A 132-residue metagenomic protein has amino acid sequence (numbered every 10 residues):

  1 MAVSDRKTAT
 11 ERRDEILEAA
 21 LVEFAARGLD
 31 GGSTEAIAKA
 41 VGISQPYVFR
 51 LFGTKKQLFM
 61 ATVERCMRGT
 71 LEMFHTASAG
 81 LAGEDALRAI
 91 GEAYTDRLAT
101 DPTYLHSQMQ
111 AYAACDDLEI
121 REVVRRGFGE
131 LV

Functional and structural regions predicted by a protein language model:
M1-A9: N-terminal intrinsically disordered/low-complexity leader segments
R12-E15, A19, E23-Q57, A61: Helix-turn-helix
A19, E23-A26, M73-A77, S107 (+1 more regions): Solvent-exposed, amphipathic alpha-helical segments
A61, E72-P102: Hydrophobic alpha-helical connector segments
E64-T70: Short, basic, alpha-helical segments at the C-terminal edge of helix-turn-helix-like DNA-binding modules
S78-A82, D117-L118, R126-V132: Hydrophobic alpha-helical bundle segments that form small-molecule/ligand-binding pockets
A86, L98-I120: Amphipathic alpha-helical segments used for helix-helix packing
A93, Q110-A111, G127: Short acidic/histidine-centered micro-motifs embedded in hydrophobic/aromatic stretches that mark compact functional
